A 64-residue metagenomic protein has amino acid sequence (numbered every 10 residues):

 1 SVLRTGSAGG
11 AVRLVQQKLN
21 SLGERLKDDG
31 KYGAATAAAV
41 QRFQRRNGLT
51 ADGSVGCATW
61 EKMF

Functional and structural regions predicted by a protein language model:
S1-G30: Acidic, Ser/Thr/Pro/Gly-enriched interdomain connector segments
S1-V2, K62-F64: Intrinsically disordered, low-complexity Ser/Thr-rich linker and spacer segments in cell-wall-related proteins
N20-G23, R46-T50: Short capping motifs at secondary-structure boundaries
V40-F43: Conserved hydrophobic/aromatic packing and binding residues within compact polymer-binding modules
A51-G53, K62: Terminal recognition/anchoring or ligand-binding modules at protein termini
